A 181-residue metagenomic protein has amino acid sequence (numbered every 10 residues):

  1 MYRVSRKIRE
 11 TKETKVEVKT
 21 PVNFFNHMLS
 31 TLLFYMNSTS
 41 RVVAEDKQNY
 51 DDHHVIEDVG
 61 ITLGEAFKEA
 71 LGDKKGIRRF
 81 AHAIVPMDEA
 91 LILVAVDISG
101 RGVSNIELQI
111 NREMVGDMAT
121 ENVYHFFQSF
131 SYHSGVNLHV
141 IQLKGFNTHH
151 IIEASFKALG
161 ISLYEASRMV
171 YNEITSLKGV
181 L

Functional and structural regions predicted by a protein language model:
M1-L181: N-terminal intrinsically disordered, cationic/polar leader segments that include organellar targeting peptides
